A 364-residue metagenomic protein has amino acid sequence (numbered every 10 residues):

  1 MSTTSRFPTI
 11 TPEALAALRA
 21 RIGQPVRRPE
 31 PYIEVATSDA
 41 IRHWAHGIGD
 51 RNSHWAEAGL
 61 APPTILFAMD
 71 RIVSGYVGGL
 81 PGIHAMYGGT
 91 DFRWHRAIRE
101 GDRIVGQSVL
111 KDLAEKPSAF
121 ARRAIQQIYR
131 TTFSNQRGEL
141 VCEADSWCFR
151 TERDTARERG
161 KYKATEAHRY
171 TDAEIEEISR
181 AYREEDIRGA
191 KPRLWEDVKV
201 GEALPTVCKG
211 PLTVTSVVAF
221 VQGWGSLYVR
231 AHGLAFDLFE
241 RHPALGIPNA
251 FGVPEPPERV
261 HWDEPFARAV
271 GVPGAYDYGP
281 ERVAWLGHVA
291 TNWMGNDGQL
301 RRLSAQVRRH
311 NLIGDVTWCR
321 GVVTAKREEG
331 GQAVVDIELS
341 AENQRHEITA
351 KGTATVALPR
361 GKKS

Functional and structural regions predicted by a protein language model:
S2-G89, T155-G295, G361-S364: Hot-dog-fold acyl-thioester-processing enzymes
S2-R21, G89, W94-W195, K199-V200 (+3 more regions): HotDog/MaoC-like acyl-thioester-processing domains
N52, N135, N249, N292 (+3 more regions): Detector for Asparagine
N52-S53, I72-V77, A97, R122-R123 (+4 more regions): Hydrophobic small-molecule pocket/channel-lining residues, especially in calycin-type beta-barrels
A305-H310: Short, solvent-exposed loop/turn elements at beta->coil junctions and helix N-caps that rim active or binding pockets
